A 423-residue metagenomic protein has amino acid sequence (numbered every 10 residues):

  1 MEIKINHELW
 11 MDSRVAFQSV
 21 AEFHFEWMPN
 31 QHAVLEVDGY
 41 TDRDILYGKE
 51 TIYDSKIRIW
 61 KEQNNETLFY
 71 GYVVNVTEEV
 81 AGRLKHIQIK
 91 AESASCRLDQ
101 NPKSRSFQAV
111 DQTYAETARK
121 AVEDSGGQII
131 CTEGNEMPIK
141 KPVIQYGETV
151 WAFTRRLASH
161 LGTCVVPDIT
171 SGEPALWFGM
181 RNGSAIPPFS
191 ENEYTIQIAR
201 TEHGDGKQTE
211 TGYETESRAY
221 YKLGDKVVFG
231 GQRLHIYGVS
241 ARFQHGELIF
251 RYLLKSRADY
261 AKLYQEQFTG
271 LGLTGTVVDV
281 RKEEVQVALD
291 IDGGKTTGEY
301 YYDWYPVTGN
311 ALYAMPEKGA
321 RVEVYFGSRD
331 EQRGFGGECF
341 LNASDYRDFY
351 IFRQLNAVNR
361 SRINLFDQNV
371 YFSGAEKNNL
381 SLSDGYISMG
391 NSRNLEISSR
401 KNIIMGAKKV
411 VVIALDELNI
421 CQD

Functional and structural regions predicted by a protein language model:
M1-I52, E92-C96, W177-A219, L223 (+2 more regions): Juxtamembrane "anchor/assembly" segments of surface/extracellular structural proteins
V37-D38, V73, A91, S106-I129 (+2 more regions): Amphipathic, non-transmembrane alpha-helical segments in extracytoplasmic/periplasmic proteins
I45, S95-N101, N182-S190, D259-A261 (+3 more regions): Short, charged/polar, Gly/Pro-enriched secondary-structure boundary elements
I45-T132, P142-V143: Surface-exposed cap/loop segments at beta↔alpha junctions
D54-K56, G224, G319: Loop/turn positions that initiate beta-strands
H86, S93-S95, E133-A199, R333-F340: Short beta-strand-centered interaction patches in the first periplasmic/extracellular domains of large envelope
L157, P167, R218, Y313-D423: Right-handed beta-helix
G230-Y237, R242, G246-R360: Exposed beta-strand/loop interface patches that mediate assembly or binding
